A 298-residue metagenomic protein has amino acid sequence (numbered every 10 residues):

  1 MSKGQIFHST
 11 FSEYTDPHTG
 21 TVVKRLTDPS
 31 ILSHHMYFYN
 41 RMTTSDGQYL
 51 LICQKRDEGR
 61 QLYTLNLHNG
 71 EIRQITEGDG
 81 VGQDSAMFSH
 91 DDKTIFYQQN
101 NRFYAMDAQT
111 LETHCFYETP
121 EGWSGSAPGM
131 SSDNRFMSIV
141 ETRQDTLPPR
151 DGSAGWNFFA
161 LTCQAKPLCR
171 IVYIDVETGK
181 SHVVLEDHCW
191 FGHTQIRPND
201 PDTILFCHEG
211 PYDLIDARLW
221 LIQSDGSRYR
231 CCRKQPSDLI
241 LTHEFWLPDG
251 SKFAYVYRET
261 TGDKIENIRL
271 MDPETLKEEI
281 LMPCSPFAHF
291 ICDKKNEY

Functional and structural regions predicted by a protein language model:
M1-K24, C163-R170: Blade/loop signatures of beta-propeller domains
Y14-H34, N66-V81, A108-W123, I174-W190 (+2 more regions): Multi-bladed beta-propeller domains
L32-Y39, D57-N100: Blade-loop segments of beta-propeller domains
N40-Y49, D84-T94, Q98, A127-F136 (+3 more regions): Blade-terminus and WD-like Trp-Asp/Gly-His loop motifs, strongest in beta-propeller folds
R56, N101, R143, H208-G210 (+1 more regions): Residue-level signature of beta-propeller blades and closely related beta-rich strand-turn architectures in secreted
E58-Y63, N101-A105, L147-D151, F159-L161 (+3 more regions): Structural motif
E77-C169, G179, V183-E186: Asp-box/WD-like beta-propeller blade repeats and closely related beta-sheet repeat scaffolds
S251, V256-R269, K277-Y298: Loop/turn-rich, solvent-exposed surfaces of beta-rich toroidal or solenoidal domains
